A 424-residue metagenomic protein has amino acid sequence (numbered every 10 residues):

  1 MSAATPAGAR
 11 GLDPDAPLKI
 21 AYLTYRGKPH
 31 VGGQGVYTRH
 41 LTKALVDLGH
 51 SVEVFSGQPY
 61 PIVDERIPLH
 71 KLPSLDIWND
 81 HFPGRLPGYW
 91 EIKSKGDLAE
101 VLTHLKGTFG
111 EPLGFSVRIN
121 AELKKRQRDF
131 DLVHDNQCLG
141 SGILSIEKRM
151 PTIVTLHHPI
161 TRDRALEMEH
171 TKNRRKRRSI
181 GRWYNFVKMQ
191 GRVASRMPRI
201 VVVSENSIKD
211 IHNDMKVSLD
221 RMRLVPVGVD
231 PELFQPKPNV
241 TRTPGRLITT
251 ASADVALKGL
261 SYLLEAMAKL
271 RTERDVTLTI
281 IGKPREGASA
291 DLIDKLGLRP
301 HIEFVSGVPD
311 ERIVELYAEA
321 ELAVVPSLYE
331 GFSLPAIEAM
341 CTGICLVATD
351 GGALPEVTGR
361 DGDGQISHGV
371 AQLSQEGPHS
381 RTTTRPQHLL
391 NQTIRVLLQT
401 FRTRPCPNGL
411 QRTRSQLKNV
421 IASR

Functional and structural regions predicted by a protein language model:
R10-P17, F55-R118: A conserved catalytic-core segment of Leloir-type glycosyltransferases
F82-G107, E147-G191: Acceptor-binding helix/loop patch of EC 2.4 sugar-transfer enzymes, predominantly nucleotide-sugar-dependent
N206, G228: Carbohydrate-associated surface elements
V240-K258, L264-M267, T279: Conserved donor-binding/catalytic core segment of Leloir-type glycosyltransferases
A290-E311, L398: Nucleotide-activated donor-binding/catalytic signature segment of Leloir-type glycosyltransferases, i.e., the conserved
G307, E315-A320, T393: Short alpha-helical donor nucleotide-sugar binding micro-motif in glycosyltransferases
L328: Aromatic "clamp/platform" in nucleotide-sugar-dependent glycosyltransferases that forms part of the donor/acceptor
C345-A348: Short hydrophobic beta-strand element within catalytic cores of glycosyltransferases and related nucleotide-activated
